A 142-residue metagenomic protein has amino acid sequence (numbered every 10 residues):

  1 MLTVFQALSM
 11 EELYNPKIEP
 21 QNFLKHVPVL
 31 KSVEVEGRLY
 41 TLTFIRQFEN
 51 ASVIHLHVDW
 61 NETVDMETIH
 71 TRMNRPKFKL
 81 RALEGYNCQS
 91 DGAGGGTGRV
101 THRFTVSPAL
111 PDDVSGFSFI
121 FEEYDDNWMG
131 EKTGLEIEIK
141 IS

Functional and structural regions predicted by a protein language model:
M1-H55, D59-S142: Surface-exposed edge beta-strand/loop patches
